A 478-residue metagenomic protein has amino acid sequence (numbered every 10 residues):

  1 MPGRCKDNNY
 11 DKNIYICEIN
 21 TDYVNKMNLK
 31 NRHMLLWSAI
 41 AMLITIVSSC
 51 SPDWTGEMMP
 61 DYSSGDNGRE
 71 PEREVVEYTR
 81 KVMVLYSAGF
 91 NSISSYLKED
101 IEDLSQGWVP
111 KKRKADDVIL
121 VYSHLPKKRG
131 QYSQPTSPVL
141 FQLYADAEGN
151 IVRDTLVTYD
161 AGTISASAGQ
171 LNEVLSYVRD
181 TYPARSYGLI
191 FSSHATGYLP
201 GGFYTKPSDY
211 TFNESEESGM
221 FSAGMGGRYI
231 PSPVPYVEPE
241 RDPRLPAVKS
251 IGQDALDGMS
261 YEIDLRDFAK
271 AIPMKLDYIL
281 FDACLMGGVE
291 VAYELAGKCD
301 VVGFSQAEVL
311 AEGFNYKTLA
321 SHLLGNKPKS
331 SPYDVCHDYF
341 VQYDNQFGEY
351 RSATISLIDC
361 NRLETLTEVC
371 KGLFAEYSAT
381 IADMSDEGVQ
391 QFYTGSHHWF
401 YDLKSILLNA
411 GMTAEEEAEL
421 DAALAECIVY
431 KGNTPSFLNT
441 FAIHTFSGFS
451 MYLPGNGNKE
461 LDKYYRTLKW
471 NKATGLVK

Functional and structural regions predicted by a protein language model:
Y10, T45-Y78: Bacterial Sec-dependent N-terminal signal peptides
N28-S38: Bacterial N-terminal signal peptides that target proteins for export
W37-I46: Bacterial N-terminal signal peptides
P52, E216-K478: Terminal, contiguous helix-loop blocks that mediate binding/assembly
T79-V82, R113-I119, Y182-G188, P273-Y278 (+1 more regions): Loop/turn elements at helix/coil->beta-strand transitions in domains of secreted/extracellular proteins
G89-S92, L125-R129, G162-T163, S193-L199 (+4 more regions): Solvent-exposed loop/turn segments at secondary-structure junctions within structured extracellular/periplasmic domains
S123-T158, S186, I190-A255: Surface-exposed loop and adjacent secondary-structure segments within mature catalytic domains
L143-D180: Functional beta-strand-loop-alpha-helix junction segments that form "active/interaction loops" within catalytic
